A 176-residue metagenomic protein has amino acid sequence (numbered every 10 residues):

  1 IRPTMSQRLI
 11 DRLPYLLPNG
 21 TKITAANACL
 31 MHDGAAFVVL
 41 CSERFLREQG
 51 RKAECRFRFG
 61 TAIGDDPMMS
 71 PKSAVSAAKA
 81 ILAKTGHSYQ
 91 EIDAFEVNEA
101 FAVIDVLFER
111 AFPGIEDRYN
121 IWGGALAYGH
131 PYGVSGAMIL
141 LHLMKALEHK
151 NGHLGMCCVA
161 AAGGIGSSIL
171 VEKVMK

Functional and structural regions predicted by a protein language model:
I1-E43, E116-D117: N-terminal extracellular/periplasmic Venus flytrap/periplasmic-binding protein-like
G20-L30, T61, D93-A100, N120-S135 (+1 more regions): Cysteine-centered functional microenvironments
I23-A36, R58-K84, Y128-H142, A146: Active-site pocket-shaping loop/turn-to-helix segments
F37-R44, R110, P131-G152, I169-V171: Active-site-proximal alpha-helical scaffold in enzymes
F45-Q49: Short helix-loop capping/hinge motifs at secondary-structure junctions, enriched in acidic/polar residues
R58-A127: Active-site pocket-lining segment
K150, M156-K176: Structural signal for terminal/edge beta-strands and the immediately following C-terminal loop/tail that closes
